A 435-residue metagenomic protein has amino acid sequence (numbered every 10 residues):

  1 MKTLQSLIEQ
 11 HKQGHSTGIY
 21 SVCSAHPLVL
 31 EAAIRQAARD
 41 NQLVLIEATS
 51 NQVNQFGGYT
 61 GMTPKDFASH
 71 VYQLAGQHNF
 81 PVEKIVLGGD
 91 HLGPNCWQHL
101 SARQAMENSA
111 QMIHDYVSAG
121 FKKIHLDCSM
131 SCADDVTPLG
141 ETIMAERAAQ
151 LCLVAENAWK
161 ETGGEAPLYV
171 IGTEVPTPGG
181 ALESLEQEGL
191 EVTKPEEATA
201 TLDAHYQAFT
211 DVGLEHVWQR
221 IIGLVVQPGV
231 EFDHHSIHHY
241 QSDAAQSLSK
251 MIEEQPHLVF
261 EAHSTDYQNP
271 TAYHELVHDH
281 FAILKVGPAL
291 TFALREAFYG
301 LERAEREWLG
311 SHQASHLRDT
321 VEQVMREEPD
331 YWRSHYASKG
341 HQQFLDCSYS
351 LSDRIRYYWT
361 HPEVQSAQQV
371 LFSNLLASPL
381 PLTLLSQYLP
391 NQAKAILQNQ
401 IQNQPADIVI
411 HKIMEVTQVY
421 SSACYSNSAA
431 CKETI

Functional and structural regions predicted by a protein language model:
S16-P27, G88-N108, E188-T193, V259-D266: Active-site mouth loops of central-metabolism enzymes
T17-S21, L43-E47, K84-G88, K123-H125 (+4 more regions): Structural preference for beta-strand elements that scaffold enzyme active sites
V22-V29, G58-H70, W97-D115, I143-R147: Glycine-rich anion/phosphate-binding loops
A32, S101-M112, Y267-D279: Catalytic cores of alpha/beta
A33, D90, D127, L276: Conserved, mostly hydrophobic/aromatic
V44-T63, L126-E141, D233-H234, Q392-Q400: Glycine-rich, proline-tolerant flexible connector loops at the mouths of alpha/beta enzymes
G61-G89, E141-A166, S242-P256: Alpha-helix-loop-beta-strand connector modules within alpha/beta enzyme cores
S249, E253-A430: Flexible, acidic glycine-rich loops studded with aromatic residues
